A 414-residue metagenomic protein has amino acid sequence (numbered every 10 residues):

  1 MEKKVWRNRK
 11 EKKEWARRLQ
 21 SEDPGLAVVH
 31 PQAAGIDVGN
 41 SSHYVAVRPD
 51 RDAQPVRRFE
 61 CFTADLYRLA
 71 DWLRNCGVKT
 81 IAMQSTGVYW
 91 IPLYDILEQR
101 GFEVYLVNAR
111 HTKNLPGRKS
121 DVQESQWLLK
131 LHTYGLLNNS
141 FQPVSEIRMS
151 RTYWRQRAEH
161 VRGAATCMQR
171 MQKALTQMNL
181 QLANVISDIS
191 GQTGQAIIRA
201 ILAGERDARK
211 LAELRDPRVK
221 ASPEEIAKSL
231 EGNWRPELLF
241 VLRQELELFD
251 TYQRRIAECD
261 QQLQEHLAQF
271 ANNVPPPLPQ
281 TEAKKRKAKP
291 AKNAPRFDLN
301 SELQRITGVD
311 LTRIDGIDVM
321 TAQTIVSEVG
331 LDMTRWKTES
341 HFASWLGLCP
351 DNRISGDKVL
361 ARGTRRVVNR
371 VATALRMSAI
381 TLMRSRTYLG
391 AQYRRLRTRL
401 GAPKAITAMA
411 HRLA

Functional and structural regions predicted by a protein language model:
M1-A414: A detector of single, family-specific signature residues that are central to catalytic or substrate-handling motifs
